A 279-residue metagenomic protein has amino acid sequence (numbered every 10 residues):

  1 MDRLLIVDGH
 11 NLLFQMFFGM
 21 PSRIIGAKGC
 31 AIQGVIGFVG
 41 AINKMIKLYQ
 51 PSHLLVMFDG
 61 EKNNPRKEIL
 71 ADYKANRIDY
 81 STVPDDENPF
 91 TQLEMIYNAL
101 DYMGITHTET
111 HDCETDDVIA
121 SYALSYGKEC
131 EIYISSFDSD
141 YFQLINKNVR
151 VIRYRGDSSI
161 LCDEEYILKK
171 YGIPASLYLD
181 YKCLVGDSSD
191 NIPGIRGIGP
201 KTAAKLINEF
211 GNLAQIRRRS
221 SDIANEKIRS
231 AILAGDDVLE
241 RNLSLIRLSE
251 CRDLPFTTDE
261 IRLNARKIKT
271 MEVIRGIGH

Functional and structural regions predicted by a protein language model:
D2-S135, Y141-L161, E240-R241, R247-I268: Noncatalytic, basic helical substrate-engagement surface that gates or grips nucleic-acid strands
P51-L55, D85, I105, N148 (+1 more regions): Non-catalytic nucleic-acid-binding/docking modules located in mid-to-C-terminal regions of nucleic-acid enzymes
S139-D140, K201: Acidic, divalent-metal-coordinating active-site segment for phosphoryl/phosphodiester hydrolysis, typified by short
